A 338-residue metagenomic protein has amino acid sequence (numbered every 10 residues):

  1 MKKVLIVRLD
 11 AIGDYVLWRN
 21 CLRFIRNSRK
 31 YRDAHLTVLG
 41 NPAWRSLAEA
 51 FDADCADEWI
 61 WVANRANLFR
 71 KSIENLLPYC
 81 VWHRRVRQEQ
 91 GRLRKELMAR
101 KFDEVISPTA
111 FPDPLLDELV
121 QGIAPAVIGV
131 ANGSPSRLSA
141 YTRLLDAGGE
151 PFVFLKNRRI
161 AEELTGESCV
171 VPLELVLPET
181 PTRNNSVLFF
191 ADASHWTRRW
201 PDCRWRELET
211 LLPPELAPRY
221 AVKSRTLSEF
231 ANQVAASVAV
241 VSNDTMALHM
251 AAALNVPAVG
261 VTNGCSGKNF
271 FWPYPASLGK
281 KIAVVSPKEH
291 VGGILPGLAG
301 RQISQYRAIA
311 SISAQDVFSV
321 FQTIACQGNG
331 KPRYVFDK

Functional and structural regions predicted by a protein language model:
M1-K338: Catalytic machinery of carbohydrate-active enzymes, primarily nucleotide-sugar-dependent glycosyltransferases
